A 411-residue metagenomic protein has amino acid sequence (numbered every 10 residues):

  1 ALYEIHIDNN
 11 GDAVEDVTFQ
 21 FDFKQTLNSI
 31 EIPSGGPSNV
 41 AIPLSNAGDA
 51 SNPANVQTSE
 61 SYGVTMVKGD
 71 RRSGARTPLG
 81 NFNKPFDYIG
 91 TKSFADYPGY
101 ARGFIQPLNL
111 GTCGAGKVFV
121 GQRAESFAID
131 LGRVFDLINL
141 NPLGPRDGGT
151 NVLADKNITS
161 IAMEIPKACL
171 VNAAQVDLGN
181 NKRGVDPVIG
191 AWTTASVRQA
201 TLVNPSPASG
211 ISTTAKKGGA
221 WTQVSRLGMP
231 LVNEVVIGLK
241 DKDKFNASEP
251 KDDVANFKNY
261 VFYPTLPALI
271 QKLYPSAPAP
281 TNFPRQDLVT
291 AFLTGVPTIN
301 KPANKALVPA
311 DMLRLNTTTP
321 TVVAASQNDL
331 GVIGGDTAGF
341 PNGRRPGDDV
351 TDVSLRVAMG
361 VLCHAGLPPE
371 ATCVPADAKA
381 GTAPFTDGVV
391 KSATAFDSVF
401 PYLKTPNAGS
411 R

Functional and structural regions predicted by a protein language model:
A1-R411: Surface-exposed extracytoplasmic segments
